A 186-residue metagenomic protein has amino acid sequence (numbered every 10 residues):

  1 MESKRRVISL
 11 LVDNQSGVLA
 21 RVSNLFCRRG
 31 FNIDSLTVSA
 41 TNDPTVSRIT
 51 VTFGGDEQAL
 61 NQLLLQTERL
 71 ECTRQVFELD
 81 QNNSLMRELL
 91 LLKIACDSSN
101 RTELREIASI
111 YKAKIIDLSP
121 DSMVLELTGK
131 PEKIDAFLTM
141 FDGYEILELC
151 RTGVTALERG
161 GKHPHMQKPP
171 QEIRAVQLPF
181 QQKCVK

Functional and structural regions predicted by a protein language model:
M1-S47, T52-K186: Long, contiguous binding/interaction regions
